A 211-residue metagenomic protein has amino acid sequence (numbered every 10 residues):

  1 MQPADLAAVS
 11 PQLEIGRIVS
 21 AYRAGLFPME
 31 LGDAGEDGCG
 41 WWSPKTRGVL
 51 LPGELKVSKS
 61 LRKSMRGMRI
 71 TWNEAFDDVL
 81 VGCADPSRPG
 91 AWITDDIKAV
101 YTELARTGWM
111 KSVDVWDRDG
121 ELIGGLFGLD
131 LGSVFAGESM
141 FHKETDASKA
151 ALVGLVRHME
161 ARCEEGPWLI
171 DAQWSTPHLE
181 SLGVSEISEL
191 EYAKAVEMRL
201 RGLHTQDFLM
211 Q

Functional and structural regions predicted by a protein language model:
M1-Q211: N-acyltransferase acceptor-side catalytic subdomain
